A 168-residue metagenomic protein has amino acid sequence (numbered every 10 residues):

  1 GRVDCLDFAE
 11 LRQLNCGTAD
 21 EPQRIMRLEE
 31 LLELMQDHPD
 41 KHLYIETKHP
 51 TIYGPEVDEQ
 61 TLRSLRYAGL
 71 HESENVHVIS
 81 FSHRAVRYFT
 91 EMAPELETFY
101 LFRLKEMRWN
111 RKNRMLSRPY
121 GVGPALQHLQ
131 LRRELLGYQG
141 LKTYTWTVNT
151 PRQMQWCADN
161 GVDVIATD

Functional and structural regions predicted by a protein language model:
G1-E97, R118, P124-Q127: Metal-dependent phosphodiesterase/phospholipase catalytic core, i.e., the His/Asp/Glu-rich active-site region
E21, L34, E97-D168: C-terminal active-site rim and adjoining tail of enzyme catalytic domains
